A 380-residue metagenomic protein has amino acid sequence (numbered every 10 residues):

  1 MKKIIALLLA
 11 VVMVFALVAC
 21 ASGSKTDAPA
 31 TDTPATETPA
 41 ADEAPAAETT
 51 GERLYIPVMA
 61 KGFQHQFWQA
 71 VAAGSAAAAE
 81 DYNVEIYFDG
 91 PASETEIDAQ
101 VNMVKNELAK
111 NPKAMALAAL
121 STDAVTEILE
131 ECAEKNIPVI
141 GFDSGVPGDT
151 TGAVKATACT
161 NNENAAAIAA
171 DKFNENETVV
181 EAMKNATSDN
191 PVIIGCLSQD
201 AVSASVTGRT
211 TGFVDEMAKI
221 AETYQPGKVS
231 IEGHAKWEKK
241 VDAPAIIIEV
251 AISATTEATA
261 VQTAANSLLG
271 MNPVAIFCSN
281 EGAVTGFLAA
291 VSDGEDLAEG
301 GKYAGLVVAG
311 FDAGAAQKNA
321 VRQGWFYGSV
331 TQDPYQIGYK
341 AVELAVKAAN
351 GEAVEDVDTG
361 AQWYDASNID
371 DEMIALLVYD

Functional and structural regions predicted by a protein language model:
K2-K3, K61: A general lysine-centric signal
I4-G23: Sec-dependent N-terminal signal peptides of Gram-positive bacterial secreted proteins and lipoproteins
C20-D380: A residue-level marker of the well-folded mature domains of exported/periplasmic proteins
